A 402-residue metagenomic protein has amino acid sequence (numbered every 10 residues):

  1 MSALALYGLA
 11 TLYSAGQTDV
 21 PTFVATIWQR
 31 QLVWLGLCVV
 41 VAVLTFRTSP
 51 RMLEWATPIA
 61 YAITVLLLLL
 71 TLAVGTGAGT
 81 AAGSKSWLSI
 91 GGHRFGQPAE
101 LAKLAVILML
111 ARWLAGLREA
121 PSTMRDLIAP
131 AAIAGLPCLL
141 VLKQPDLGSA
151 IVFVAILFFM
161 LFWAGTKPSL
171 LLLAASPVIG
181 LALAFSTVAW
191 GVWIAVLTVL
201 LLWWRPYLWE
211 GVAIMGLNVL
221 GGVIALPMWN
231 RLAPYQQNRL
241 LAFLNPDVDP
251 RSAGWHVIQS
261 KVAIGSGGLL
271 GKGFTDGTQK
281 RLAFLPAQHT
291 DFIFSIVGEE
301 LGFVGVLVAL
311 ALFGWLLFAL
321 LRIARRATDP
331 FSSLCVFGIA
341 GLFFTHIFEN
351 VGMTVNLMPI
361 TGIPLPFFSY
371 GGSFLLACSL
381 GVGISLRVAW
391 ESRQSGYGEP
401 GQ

Functional and structural regions predicted by a protein language model:
S2-S14, T18-S252, G298-M353, L380-I384 (+1 more regions): Hydrophobic alpha-helical transmembrane segments of multi-pass inner membrane proteins, especially in bacterial systems
G16, L173, T275-D276, L310 (+3 more regions): Proline- and acidic/polar-enriched loop/turn elements at helix boundaries
S84-S86, G92, K143, Q236-R239 (+5 more regions): Glycine-rich, flexible loop/turn motifs
Q97, A242-T290, L301-G305: TM-adjacent membrane-interface loops and short helices in multi-pass inner/ER membrane proteins
D146-I151, K272-G277, Q288-T290, V355-L357 (+3 more regions): Transmembrane helix boundary and interhelical junction motifs in multipass membrane proteins
V351-Q402: A juxtamembrane structural motif centered on a specific transmembrane helix
